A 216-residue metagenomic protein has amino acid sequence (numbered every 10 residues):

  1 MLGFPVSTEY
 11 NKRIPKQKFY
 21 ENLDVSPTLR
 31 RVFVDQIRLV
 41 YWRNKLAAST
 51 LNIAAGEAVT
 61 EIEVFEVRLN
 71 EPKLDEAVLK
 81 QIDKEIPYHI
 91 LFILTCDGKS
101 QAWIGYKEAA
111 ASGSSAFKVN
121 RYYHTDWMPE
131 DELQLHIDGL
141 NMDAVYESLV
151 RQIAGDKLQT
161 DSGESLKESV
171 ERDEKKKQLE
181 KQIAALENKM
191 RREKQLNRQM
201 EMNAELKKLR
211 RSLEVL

Functional and structural regions predicted by a protein language model:
M1-D97: N-terminal, leucine/charged-rich tether regions that mediate assembly and partner docking in large macromolecular
V67-N70, G113-S115, S162-G163, K167 (+1 more regions): Peripheral peptide segments
D75-E164: Extended assembly-interface/linker segments at domain junctions
K176-L179, I183-L186, L206-L209: Amphipathic alpha-helical coiled-coil segments
L196-K207: Short, charged, amphipathic alpha-helical segments
K208-L216: Amphipathic alpha-helical coiled-coil segments
